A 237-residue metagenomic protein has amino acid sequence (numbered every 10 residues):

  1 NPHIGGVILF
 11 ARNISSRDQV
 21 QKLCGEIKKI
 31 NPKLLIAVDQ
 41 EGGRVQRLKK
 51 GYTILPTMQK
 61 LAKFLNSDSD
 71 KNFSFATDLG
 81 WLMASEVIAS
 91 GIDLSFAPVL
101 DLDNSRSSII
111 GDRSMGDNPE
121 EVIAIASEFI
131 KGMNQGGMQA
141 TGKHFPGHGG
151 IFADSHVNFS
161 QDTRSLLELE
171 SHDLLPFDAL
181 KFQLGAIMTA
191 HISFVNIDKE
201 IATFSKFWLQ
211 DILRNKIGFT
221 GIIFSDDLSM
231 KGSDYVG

Functional and structural regions predicted by a protein language model:
N1, F75-E86, E170-P176, V236-G237: Short, acidic/polar
N1-Q46, D101-R113: Short, well-ordered alpha-helical
H3-N13, D68-S69, S114, Q161-D162 (+1 more regions): Short, basic, glycine/proline-bearing loop/turn elements
G5, D93, G185-A186: Short acidic/polar active-site loop segments enriched in Thr and Asp
R12-K28, R44-Q46, E121-G237: Second-shell residues forming the walls of enzyme active-site clefts
K28-P56, A76-L102, V122, A126 (+1 more regions): Glycine-rich, aromatic-flanked loop segments that form ligand/cofactor-binding clefts across common enzyme folds
Y52-K71, G116: A charged helix-plus-loop insertion that forms the helical arch/lid used to bind and gate nucleic-acid substrates
S67-S74, G111-E120, F159-L166: Flexible, glycine/proline-enriched loop segments at strand-loop-helix junctions that form or flank small-ligand binding
